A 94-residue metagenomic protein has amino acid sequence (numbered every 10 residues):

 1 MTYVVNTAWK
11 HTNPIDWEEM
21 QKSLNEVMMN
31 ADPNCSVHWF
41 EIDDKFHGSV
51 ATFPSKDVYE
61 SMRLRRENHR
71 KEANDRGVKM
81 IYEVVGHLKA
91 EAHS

Functional and structural regions predicted by a protein language model:
M1-G48, T52-N68, D75-S94: Short S/T/G/P-rich N-terminal loop/turn motif that feeds into the first structured element of a domain
